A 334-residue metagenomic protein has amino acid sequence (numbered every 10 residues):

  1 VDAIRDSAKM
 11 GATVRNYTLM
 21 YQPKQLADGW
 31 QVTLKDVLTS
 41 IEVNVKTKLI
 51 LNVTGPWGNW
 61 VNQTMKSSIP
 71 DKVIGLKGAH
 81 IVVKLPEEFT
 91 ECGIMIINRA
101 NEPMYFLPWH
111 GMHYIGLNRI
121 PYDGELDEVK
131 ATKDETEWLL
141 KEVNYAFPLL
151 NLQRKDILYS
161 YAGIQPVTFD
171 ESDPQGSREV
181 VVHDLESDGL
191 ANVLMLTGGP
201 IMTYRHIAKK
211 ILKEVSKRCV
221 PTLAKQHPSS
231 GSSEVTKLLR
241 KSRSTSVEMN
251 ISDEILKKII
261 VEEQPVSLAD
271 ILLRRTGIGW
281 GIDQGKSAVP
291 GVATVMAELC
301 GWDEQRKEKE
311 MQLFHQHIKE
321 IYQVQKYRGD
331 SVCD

Functional and structural regions predicted by a protein language model:
V1-D2, D6, W60-T64, S68-Y114 (+1 more regions): C-terminal catalytic lobe of FAD-dependent flavoproteins
V1-L49, R205: Helical element adjacent to the flavin cofactor pocket in flavoenzyme catalytic cores
A12-R15, E42, P70-V73, Q284 (+1 more regions): Short, surface-exposed helix-loop/turn micro-motifs enriched in polar/charged residues
K24-A27, T54, W60: Activation segment
V37-L38, I50, P86, S187: Short polar/acidic secondary-structure junctions
V45-G55, V143: Short hydrophobic core segments
T236, S287-D334: Amphipathic terminal alpha-helices
